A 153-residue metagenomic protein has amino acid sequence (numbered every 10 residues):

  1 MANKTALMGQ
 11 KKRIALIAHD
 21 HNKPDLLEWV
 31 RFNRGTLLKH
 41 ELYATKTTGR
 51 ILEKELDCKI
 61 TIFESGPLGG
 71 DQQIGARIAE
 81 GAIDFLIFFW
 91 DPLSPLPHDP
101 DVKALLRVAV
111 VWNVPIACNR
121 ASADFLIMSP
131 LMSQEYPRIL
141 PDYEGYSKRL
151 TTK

Functional and structural regions predicted by a protein language model:
P24-G35: Histidine-anchored nucleotide/phosphate-binding helix
K39-T48: Short internal beta-strands
E41, C58-G69, P137-L140: Short hydrophobic/aromatic-enriched beta-strand-loop microsegments
D71-V111: Mid-chain, well-packed structural core segment of small domains
L105-L126: Short, acidic/small-residue loops that bind anionic groups at enzyme active sites
A121-K153: Short, glycine-/small-residue-rich phosphate/pyrophosphate-handling segment
